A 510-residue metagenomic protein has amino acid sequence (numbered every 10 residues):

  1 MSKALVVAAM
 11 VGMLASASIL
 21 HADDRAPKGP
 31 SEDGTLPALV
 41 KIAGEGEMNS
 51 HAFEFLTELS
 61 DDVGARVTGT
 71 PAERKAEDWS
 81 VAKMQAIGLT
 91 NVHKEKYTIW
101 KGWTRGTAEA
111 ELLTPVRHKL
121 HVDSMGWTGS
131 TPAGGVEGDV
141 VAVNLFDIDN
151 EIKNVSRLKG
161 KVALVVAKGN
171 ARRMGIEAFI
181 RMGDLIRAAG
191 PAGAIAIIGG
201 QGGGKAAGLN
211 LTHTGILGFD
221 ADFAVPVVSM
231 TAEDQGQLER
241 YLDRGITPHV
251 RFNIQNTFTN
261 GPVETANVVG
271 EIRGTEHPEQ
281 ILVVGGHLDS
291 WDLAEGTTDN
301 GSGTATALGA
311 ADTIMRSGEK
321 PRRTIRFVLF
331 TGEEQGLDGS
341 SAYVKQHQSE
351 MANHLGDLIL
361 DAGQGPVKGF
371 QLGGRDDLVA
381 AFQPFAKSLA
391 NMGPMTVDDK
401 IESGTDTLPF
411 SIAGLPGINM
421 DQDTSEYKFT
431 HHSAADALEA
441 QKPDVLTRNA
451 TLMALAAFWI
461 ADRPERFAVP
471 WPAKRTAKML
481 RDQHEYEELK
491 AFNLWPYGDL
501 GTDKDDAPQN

Functional and structural regions predicted by a protein language model:
V7-A17: Bacterial N-terminal signal peptides
D24-S31, P37, T57, D61-V162 (+1 more regions): Noncatalytic luminal/extracellular "stalk/propeptide" segments of secretory-pathway proteins
P30-T70, L209-L211, V227, D289 (+2 more regions): N-terminal capping segment at the start of a domain
L36-A38, T114-D123, W127-V155, L217-T297 (+2 more regions): Soluble metallo-hydrolase cores and metallopeptidase-like ectodomains found primarily in the secretory/periplasmic
M84, I186-A189, V268, V284 (+2 more regions): Alpha-helical metal-binding/catalytic segments enriched in His/Glu/Asp
R117-K119, V227, Q235-G236, H277 (+3 more regions): Metal-dependent peptidase/peptidase-like ectodomains
L145-G204: A conserved hydrophobic secondary-structure block that centers on an alpha-helix together with its immediately flanking
D312, R316, K428-Y486, F492 (+1 more regions): His/Asp/Glu-rich mid-to-C-terminal helical/loop segments that flank catalytic regions of hydrolases
